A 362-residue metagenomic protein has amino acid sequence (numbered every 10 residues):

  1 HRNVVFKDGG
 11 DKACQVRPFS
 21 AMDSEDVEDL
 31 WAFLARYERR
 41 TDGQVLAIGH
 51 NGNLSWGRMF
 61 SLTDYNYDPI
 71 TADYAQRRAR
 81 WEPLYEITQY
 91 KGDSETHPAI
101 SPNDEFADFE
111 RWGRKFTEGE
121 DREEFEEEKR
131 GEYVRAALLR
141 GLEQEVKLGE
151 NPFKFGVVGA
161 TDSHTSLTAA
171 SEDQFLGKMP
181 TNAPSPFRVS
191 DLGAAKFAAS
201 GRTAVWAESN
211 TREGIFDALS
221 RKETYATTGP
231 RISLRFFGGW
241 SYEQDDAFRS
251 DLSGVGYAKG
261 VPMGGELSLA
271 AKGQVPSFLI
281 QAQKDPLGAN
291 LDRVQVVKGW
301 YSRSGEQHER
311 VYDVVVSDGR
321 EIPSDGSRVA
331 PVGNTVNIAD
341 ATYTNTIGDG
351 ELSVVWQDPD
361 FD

Functional and structural regions predicted by a protein language model:
H1-K7: Hydrophobic or amphipathic alpha-helical targeting/insertion segments
G10-P18: Substrate-binding surface in catalytic domains of secreted glycosidases
K12, A35-V45, N51-Y65, I70-D362: C-terminal functional module detector
S20-V27, D104-E110: Conserved, charged catalytic cores of large soluble enzymes
S24-E28, E132-R135: Conserved phosphate-coordination/catalytic loops
E25-L30, Y67-P69: Well-ordered, non-membrane alpha-helical segments in soluble/globular domains
